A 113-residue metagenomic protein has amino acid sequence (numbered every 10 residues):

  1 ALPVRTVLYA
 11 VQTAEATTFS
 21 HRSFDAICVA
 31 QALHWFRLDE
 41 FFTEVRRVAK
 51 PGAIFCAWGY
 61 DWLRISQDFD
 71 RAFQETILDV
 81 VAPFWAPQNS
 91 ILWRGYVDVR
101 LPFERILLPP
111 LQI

Functional and structural regions predicted by a protein language model:
A1, T17, W35-F36, G59 (+1 more regions): Tryptophan-centric aromatic hotspots in well-structured domains and transmembrane helices
A1-L2, V45: Hydrophobic packing residues within well-ordered alpha-helices of enzyme cores
P3-H21: Conserved SAM-binding strand-loop segment of SAM-dependent methyltransferases
V4, H21-F24, L38, P51: Active-site acidic short loop of glycosyltransferases
I27-C28: Hydrophobic beta-strand segment of the Class I
W35-V48: A short, conserved alpha-helix within the catalytic core of class I
R46-I113: Conserved catalytic/acceptor-binding region of the Class I
